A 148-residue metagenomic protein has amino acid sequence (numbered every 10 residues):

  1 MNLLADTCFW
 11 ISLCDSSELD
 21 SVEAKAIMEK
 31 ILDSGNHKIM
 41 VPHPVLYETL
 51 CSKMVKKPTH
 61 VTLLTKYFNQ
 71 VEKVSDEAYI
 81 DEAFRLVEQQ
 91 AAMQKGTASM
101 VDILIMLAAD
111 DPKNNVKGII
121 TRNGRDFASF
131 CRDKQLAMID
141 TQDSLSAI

Functional and structural regions predicted by a protein language model:
M1-I39, S52-L63, A147-I148: Short, well-structured N-terminal submotif of metal-dependent ribonuclease cores
N2, P112-I148: Acidic, PIN/NYN-like endoribonuclease modules and their adjacent C-terminal/linker elements
A5, P42, R122: Active-site flanking residues adjacent to catalytic metal/cofactor-binding acidic residues
F9, V45, Y79, L104-I105 (+1 more regions): Alpha-helix capping/helix-boundary segments
S52, P58-D81: Helix-adjacent hinge/juxtasegments
K56-H60, A91, L136-M138: Short, hinge-like loop/turn segments at secondary-structure boundaries
E72-R122: Active-site neighborhoods of divalent-metal-dependent phosphate/nucleic-acid chemistry enzymes
